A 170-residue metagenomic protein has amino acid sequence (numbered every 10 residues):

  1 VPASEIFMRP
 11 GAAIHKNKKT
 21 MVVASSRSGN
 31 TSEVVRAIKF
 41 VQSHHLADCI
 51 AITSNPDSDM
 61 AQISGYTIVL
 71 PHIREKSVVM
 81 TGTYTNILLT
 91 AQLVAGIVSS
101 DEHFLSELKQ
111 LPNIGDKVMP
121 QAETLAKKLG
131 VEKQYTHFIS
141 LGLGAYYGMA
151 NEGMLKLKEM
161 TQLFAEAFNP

Functional and structural regions predicted by a protein language model:
V1-N113, L143: Glycine-rich phosphate-binding loops that contact phosphosugars or nucleotide phosphates
V1-V22, T136-P170: Anionic-ligand anchoring segments at beta-strand to alpha-helix junctions in alpha/beta enzyme folds, i.e., glycine
P2-A3, L46-C49, K117-P120, A165-N169: A short linear-motif detector with a strong N-terminal bias
I63, Q134-Y135: Structured helix-beta-strand junction loops
D101-L108, A122-A126, L163-F164: Short, structured loop/turn "capping" segments at alpha-beta junctions
K117-Q134: A short, well-structured juxtamembrane/interface segment
